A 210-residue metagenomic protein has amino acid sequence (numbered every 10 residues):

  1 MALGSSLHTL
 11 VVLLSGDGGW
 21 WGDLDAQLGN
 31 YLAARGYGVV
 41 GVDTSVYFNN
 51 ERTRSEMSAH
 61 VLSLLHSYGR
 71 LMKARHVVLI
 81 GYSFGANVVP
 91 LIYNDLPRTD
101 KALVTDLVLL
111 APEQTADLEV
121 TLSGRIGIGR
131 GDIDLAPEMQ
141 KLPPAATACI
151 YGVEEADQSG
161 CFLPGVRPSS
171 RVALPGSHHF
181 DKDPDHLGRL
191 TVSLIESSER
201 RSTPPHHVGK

Functional and structural regions predicted by a protein language model:
M1-Y37, G41-S45: Short, surface-exposed "cap/lid" segments of acyl-processing enzymes
A2, D117-P168, V172-G176: The feature captures the conserved acid-bearing segment of alpha/beta-hydrolase catalytic domains
T44, D106-V120, G152: Active-site nucleophile loop of the alpha/beta-hydrolase fold
N50, S177-H186: Catalytic histidine-centered segment of alpha/beta-hydrolase-like enzymes
E51-M72, V78-L79, N87-L91: Alpha/beta-hydrolase active-site loop
H76-V78, Y82, D106-V108: Residue in the alpha/beta-hydrolase core beta-strand immediately N-terminal to the catalytic nucleophile
L91-T105: Conserved hydrolase catalytic core segment
P184-K210: Catalytic active-site module of serine/aspartate enzymes centered on a nucleophile-bearing elbow/loop
